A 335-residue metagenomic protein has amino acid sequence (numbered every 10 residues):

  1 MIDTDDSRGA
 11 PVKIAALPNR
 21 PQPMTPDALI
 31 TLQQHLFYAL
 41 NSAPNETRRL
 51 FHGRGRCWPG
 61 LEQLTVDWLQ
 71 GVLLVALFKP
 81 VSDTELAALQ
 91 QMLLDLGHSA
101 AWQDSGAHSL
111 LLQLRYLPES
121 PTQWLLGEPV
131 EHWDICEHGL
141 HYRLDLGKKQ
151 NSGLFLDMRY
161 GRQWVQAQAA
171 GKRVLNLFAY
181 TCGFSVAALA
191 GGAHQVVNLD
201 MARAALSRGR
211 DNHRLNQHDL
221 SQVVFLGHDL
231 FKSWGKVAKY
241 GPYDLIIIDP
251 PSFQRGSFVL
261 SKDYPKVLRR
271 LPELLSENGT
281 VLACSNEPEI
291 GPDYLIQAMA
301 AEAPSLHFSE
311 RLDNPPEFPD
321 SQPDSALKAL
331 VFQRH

Functional and structural regions predicted by a protein language model:
M1-Q70: Non-catalytic accessory regions of SAM-dependent methyltransferases
P59-G60, T65-D67, A88-F155, Q163: Non-catalytic substrate-recognition/targeting regions of SAM-dependent transferases
G171-F178: Conserved class I S-adenosyl-L-methionine
T181-G192: Conserved SAM-binding loop of SAM-dependent methyltransferases across substrates and taxa, primarily the Class I
Q195-D200: Conserved SAM-binding motif I beta-strand of class I
A204-G241, L245: S-adenosyl-L-methionine
Y264-E277: A short glycine-rich, Lys/Arg-flanked "PGG" loop and its adjoining helix->strand segment in the class I
T280-H335: C-terminal catalytic and target-recognition region of SAM-dependent MTase-like enzymes, primarily methyltransferases
